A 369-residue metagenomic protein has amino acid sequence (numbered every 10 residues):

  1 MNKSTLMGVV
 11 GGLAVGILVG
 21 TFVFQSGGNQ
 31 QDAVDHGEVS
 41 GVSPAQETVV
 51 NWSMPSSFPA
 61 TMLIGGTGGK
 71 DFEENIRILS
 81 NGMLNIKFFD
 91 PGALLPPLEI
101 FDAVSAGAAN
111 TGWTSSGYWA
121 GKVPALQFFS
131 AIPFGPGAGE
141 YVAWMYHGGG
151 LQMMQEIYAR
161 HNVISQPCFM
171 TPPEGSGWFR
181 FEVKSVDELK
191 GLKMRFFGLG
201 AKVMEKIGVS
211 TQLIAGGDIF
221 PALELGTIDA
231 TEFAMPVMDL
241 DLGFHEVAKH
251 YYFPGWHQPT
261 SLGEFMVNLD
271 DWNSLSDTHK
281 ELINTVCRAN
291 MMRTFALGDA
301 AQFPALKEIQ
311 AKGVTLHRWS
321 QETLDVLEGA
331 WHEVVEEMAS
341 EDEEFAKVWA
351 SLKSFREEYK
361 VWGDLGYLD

Functional and structural regions predicted by a protein language model:
N2-Y141, M153, Y158-D369: N-terminal secretory/targeting leader peptides
